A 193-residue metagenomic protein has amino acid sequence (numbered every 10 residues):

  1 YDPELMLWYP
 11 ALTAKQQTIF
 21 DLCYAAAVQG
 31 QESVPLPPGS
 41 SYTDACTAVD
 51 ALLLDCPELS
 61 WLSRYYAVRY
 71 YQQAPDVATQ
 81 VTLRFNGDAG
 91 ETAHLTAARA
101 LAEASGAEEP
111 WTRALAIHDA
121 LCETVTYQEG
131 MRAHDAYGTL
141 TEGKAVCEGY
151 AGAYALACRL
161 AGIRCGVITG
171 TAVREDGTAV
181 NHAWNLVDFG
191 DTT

Functional and structural regions predicted by a protein language model:
Y1-E109: N-terminal accessory/pre-domain segments preceding catalytic cores
S41, D88-A89, E123-Y127, A145-C147 (+1 more regions): Solvent-exposed loop/turn segments at secondary-structure junctions within structured extracellular/periplasmic domains
D44-A51, T96, E109-A116, A120 (+3 more regions): Extracytoplasmic/secreted proteins, especially bacterial periplasmic and envelope-associated proteins
L54-P57, G106, D119-Y127, A155 (+3 more regions): Sec-exported extracytoplasmic/periplasmic mature domains
T79-V81, G138, E142-K144, N181 (+1 more regions): Short, well-ordered strand-loop elements centered on a beta-strand within folded domains, enriched for acidic residues
G87-T139: Secondary-structure boundary elements
R132, G138-A145, G149-L156: Conserved active-site-adjacent core of cysteine acyl-enzyme catalytic domains
G149-T193: Hydrophobic/aromatic-rich core segments of domains that either
